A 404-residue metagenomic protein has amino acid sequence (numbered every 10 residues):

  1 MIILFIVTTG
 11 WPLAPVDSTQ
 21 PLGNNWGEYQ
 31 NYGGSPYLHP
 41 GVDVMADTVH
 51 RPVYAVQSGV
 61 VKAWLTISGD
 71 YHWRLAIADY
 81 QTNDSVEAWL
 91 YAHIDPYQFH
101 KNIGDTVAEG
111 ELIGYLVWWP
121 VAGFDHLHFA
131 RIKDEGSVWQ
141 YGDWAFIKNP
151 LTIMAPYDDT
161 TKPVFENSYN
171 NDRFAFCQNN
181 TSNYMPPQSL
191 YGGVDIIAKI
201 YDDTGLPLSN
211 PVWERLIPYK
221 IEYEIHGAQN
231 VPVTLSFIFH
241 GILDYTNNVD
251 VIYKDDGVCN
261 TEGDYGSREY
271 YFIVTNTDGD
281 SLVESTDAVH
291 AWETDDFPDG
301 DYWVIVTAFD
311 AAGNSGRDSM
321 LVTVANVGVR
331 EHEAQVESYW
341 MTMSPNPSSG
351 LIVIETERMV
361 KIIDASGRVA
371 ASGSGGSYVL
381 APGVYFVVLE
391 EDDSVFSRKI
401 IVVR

Functional and structural regions predicted by a protein language model:
F5-S85, A108-E109, L116-L127, Y141-R215 (+1 more regions): Surface-exposed, glycine-biased beta-strand/turn segments
V49, L190, P298-D299, S349 (+1 more regions): Surface-exposed loops/turns
T82, E224-V231, I363-V369: Change "in extracellular beta-sheet-rich domains … of secreted and cell-surface proteins" to "in beta-sheet-rich domains
V107, I113, V369-A370: Short hydrophobic beta-strand segments in globular cytosolic domains
I132, T307-A311, E390-D392: Beta-strand-rich extracellular modules
D158, Y169-N326: Long, low-complexity serine/threonine/glycine- and acidic-rich segments characteristic of extracellular
Q188-L190, I196, G316-G328, N346-T356 (+2 more regions): Primarily secretory-pathway and cell-envelope proteins
E333-R404: C-terminal outer-membrane/trafficking sorting elements
